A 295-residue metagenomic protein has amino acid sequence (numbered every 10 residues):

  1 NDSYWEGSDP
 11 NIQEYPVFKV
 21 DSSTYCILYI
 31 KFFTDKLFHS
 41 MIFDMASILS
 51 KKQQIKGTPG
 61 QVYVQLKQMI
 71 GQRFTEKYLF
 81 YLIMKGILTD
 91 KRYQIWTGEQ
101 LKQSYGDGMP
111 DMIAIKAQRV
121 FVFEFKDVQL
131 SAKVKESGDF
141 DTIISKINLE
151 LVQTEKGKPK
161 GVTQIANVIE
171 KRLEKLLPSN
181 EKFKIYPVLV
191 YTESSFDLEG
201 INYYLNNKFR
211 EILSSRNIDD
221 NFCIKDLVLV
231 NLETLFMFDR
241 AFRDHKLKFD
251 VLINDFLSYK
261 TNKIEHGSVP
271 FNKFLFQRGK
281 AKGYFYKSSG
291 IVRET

Functional and structural regions predicted by a protein language model:
N1-T89, N207, S215-T295: Interfaces and regulatory segments of ATP-dependent nucleotide/adenylate/phosphodiester-chemistry enzymes
K77, P159-E170, N206-S215: Well-ordered, non-membrane alpha-helical segments in soluble/globular domains
K85-G108, M112-I115: A short acidic/basic microdomain associated with nuclease active sites
G108-P110, S194-Y204: A short acidic (Asp/Glu
A114-A132: Active-site beta-strand-loop-beta-strand hairpin of nuclease catalytic cores that positions key catalytic residues
D127-I185: Catalytic cores of nucleic-acid endonucleases
S137-D141, I201-F209: Short secondary-structure boundary/capping segments
I185-T192: Extended hydrophobic secondary-structure segments that form protein cores and membrane-embedded regions
